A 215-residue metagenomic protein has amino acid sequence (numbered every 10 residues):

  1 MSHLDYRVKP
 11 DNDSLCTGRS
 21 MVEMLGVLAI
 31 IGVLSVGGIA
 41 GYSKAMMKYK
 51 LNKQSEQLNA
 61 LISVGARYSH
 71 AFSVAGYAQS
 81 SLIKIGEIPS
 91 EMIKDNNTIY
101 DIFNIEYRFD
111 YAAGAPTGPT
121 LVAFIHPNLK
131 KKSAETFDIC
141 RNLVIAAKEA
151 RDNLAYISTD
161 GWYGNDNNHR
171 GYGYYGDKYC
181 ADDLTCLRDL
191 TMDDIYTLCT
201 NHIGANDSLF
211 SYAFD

Functional and structural regions predicted by a protein language model:
M1-R19: N-terminal leader/signal peptides at the extreme start of proteins
H3-L4, D11, S90, T117-T120 (+1 more regions): Generic low-complexity segments that are intrinsically disordered, proline-rich and/or Lys/Arg-biased
S14-M46, Q54: N-terminal single-pass transmembrane signal-anchor helix
L34-S43, N59, R67-Y68, I88-S90 (+1 more regions): Hydrophobic alpha-helical segments involved in membrane association or supramolecular assembly
S43-G76: Membrane-proximal N-terminal amphipathic helix
Y68-I99: Short, glycine/small-hydrophobic-rich surface segments
D95-D215: Intrinsically disordered, low-complexity regions enriched in Pro/Ser/Thr/Gly and acidic residues
